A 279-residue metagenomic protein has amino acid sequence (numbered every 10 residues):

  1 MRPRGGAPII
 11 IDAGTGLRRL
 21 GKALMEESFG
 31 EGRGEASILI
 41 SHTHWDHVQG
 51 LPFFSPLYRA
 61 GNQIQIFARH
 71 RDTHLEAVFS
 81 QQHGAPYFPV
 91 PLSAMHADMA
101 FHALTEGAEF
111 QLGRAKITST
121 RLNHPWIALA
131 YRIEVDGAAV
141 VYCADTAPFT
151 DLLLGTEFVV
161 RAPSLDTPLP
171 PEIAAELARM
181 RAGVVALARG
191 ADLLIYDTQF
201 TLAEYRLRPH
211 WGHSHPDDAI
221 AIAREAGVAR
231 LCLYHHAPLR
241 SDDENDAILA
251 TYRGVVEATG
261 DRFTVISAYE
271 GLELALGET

Functional and structural regions predicted by a protein language model:
M1-P3, H102-Y234, D243-G254, A258-T259 (+1 more regions): Metal-dependent phosphodiesterase/nuclease catalytic metal-binding core
M1-W45, Q49-R59, F149-F158, M180-G183 (+1 more regions): Pre-active-site segment of Zn-dependent metallo-hydrolases
I10-G14, A36-H44, A68, V141-A144 (+4 more regions): Active-site neighborhood of phospho(di)ester-bond hydrolases with catalytic His/Asp-centered motifs
R18, H47, L202-A203, R240: Short glycine-rich, flexible loops that bind phosphorylated cofactors or substrates
G50, L75, E244-I248: Residues at alpha-helix caps and immediate loop-helix transition turns in enzyme cores, especially N- and C-cap
R59, P86-P91, V256-D261: Short helix-capping segments at alpha-helix termini
I64, R69-A128, D136: Metallo-beta-lactamase
T259-E273: Canonical P-loop GTPase G-domain recognition
